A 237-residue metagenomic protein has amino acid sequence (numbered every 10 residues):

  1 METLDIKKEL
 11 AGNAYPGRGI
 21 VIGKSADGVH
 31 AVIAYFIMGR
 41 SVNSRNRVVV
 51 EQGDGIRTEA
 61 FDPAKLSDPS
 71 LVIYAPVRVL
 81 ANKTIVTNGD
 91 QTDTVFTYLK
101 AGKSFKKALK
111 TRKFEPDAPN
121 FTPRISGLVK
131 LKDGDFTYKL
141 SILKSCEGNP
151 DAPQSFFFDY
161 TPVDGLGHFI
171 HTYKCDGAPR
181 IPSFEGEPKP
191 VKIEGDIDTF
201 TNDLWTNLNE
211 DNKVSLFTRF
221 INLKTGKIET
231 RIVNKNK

Functional and structural regions predicted by a protein language model:
M1-K237: Conserved short alpha-helical segments that host acidic/polar catalytic motifs at enzyme active sites
